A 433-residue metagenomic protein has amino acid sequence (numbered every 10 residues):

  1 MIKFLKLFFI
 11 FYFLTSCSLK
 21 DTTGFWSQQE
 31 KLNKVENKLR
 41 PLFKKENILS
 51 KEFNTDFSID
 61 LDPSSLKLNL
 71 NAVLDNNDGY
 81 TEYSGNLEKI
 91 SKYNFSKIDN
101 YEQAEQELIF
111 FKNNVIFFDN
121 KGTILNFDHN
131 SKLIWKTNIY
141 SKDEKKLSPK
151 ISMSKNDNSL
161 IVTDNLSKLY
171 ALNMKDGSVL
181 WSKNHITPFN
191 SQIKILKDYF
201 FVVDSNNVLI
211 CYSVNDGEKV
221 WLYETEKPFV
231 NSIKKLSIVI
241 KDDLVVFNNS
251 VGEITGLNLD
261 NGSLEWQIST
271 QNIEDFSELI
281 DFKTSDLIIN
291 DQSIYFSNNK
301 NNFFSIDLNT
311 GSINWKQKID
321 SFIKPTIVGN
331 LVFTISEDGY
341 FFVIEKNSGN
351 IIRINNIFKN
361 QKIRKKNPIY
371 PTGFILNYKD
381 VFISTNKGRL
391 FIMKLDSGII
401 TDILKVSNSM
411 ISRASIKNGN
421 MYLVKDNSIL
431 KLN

Functional and structural regions predicted by a protein language model:
F11-E46: Bacterial Sec signal peptide processing site at the extreme N-terminus
N33-K51, D56-S91: Blade/loop signatures of beta-propeller domains
E52, K89-I109, L133-D157, L180-K197 (+5 more regions): Extracytoplasmic beta-rich repeat domains
K112, D119-N120, D128, D164-N165 (+10 more regions): Structural signature of WD-repeat beta-propellers
D128-K132, N173-G177, S213-G217, L259-G262 (+4 more regions): Short loop/turn segments that connect beta-strands within beta-propeller blades
T334-D338, F342-I344, N350, I354-K359 (+1 more regions): Loop/turn-rich, solvent-exposed surfaces of beta-rich toroidal or solenoidal domains
